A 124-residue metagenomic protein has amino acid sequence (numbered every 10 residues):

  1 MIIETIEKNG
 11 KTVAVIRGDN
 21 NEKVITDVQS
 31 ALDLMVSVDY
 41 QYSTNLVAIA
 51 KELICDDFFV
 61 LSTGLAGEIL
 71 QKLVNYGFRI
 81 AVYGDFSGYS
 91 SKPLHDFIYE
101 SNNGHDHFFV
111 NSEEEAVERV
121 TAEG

Functional and structural regions predicted by a protein language model:
I2-G124: Amphipathic, Lys/Arg-enriched alpha-helical "gate/interface" segment within cytosolic domains that mediates
